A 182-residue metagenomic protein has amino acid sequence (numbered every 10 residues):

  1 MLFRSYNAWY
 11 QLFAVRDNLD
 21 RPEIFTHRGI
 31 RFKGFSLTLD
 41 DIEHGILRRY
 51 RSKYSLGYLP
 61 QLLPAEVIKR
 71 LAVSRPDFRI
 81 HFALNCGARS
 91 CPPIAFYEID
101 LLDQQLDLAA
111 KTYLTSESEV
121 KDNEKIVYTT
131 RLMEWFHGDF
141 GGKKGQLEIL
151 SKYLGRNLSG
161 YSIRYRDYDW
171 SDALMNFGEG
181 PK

Functional and structural regions predicted by a protein language model:
N7-K182: Interaction/scaffold regions that mediate signaling and macromolecular assembly across diverse proteins
